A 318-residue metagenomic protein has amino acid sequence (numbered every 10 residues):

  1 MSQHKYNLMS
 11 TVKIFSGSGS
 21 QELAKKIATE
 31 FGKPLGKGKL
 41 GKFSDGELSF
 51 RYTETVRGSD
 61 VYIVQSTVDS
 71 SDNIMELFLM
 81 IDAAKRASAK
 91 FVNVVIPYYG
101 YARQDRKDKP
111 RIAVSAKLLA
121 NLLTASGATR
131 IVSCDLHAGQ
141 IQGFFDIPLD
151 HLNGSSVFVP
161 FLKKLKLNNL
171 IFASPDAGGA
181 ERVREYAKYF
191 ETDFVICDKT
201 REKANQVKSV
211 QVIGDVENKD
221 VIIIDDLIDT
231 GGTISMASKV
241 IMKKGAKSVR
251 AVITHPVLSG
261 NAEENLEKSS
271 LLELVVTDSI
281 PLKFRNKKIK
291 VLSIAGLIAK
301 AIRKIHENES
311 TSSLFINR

Functional and structural regions predicted by a protein language model:
M1-R318: PRPP-associated nucleotide enzymes
